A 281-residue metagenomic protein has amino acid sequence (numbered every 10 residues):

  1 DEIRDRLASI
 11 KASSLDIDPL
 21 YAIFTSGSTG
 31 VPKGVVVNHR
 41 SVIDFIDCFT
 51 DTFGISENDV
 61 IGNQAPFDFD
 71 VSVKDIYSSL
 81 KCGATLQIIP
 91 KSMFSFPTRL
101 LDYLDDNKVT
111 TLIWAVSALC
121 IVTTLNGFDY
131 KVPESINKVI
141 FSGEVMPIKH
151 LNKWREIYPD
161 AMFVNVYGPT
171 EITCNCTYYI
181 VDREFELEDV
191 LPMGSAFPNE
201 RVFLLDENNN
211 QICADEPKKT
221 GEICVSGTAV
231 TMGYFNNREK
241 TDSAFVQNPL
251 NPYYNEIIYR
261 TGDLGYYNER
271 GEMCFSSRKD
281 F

Functional and structural regions predicted by a protein language model:
D1-A12, V42, M162-N165, I180-F281: AMP-dependent adenylate-forming
R6-F24, I55-I61, F67, P198-N199: Conserved pre-ATP/AMP-binding loop-to-beta segment of ANL
P19, H39, F67, S72 (+12 more regions): Generic structural signal for small/hydrophobic residues in well-ordered secondary structure, especially within
A22-V35, D160: Conserved adenylation A10 loop of the ANL superfamily
I23, V116, P133-N137, Y178 (+1 more regions): Acyl/amide activation-and-transfer machinery of modular secondary-metabolite enzymes
F24, A65-P66, P90-K91, V109 (+6 more regions): Conserved donor-binding loops in enzymes that form glycosidic bonds
K33-G62, P66, D70-T110: Conserved AMP-binding/adenylation subdomain of ANL enzymes
K81-A84, V109-I113, T123-P192, P198-R201 (+1 more regions): Gly/Ser/Thr-rich phosphate-binding loop
